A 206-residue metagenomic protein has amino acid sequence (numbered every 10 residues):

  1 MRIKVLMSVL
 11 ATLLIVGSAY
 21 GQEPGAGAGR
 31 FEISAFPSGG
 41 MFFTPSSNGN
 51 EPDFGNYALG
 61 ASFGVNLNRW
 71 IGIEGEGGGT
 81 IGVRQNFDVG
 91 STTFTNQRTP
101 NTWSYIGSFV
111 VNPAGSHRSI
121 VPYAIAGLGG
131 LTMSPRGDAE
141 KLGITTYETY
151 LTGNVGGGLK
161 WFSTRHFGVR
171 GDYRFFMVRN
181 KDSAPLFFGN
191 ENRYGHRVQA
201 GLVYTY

Functional and structural regions predicted by a protein language model:
M1-G27: Cleavable N-terminal export/targeting peptides
I3-L6, F188-A200: Short glycine/proline-enriched turn or capping motifs at secondary-structure junctions
T12-V16, G21, L131, F176 (+1 more regions): Hydrophobic alpha-helical segments of integral membrane proteins
Q22-P24, S34-P37, M41, S62-E140 (+3 more regions): Gram-negative (and chloroplast) outer-membrane scaffold detector with strong preference for beta-barrel transmembrane
S38-L59, E148-T149: Surface-exposed strand-loop-strand hairpins of Gram-negative outer-membrane beta-barrel proteins
P45-N50, G90-R98, A139-T145, A184-N190: Extracellular loop and loop/strand-boundary signature of outer-membrane beta-barrel proteins
P52-F54, K160-F162, H166-V169, R174-P185 (+1 more regions): Subset of outer-membrane beta-barrel
